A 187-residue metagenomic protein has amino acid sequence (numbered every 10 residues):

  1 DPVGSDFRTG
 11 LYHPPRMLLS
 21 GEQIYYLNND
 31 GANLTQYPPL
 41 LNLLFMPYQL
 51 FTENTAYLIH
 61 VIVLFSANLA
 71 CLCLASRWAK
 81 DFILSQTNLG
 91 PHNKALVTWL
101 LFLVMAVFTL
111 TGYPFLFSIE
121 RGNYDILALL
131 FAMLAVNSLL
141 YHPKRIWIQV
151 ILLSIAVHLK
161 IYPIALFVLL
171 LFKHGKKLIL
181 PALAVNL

Functional and structural regions predicted by a protein language model:
D1-T98: TM-lumen/periplasm interface segments of multi-pass membrane proteins, especially the first transmembrane helix
N54-L58, K94-L100, H142-I148, G175-L178: Membrane-helix interface segments
L101-L110, L153, V157: Short helix- or helix-capping micro-motifs that position conserved polar/aromatic residues at function-defining sites
F117-D125: Short acidic/glycine- and proline-prone juxtamembrane loop motifs at membrane-interface regions of multi-pass membrane
Y124-M133, I161-A165: Hydrophobic core segments of transmembrane alpha-helices in multi-pass, intramembrane catalytic enzymes
D125, M133-W147: Membrane-interface transmembrane helices that cradle and orient dolichyl/undecaprenyl
I146-L171: Membrane-interface alpha helices of multi-pass inner-membrane proteins
I164-L187: Perimembrane helix-loop-helix junctions
